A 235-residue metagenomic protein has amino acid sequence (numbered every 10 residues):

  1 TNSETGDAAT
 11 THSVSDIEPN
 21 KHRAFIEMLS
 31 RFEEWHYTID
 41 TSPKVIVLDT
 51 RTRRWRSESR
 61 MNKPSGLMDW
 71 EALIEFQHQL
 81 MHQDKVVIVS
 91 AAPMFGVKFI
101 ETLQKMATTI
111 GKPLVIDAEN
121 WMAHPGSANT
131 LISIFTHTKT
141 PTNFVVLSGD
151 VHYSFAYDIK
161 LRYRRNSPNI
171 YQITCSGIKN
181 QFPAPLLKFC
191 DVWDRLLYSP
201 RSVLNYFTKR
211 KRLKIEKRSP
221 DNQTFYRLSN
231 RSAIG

Functional and structural regions predicted by a protein language model:
T1-G235: Metal-dependent phosphoester/phosphodiester hydrolase catalytic core
